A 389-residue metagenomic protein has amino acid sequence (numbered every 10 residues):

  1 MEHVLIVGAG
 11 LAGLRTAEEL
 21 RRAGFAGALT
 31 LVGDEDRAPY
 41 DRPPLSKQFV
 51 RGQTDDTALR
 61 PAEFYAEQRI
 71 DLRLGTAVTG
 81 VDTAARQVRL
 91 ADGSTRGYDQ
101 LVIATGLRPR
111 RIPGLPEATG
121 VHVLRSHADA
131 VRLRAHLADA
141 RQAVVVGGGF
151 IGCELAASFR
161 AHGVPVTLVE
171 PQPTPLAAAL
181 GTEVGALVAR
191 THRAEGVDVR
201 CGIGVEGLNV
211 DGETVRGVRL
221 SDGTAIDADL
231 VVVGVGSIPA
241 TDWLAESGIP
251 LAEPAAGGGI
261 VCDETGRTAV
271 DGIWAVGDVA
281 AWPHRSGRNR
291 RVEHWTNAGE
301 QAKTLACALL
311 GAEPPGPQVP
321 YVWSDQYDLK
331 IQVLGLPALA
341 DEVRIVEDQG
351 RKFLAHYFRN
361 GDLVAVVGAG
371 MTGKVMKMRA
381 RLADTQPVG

Functional and structural regions predicted by a protein language model:
M1-I70, A156-A179: Beta1-alpha1 glycine-rich phosphate/pyrophosphate-binding loop at the start of Rossmann-like nucleotide-binding domains
M1-L5, R60-V144, R219-S221, V232-V235 (+2 more regions): FAD-binding core/adjacent interface of flavoenzyme oxidoreductases
E2, V279-K374: Mid-to-C-terminal Rossmann-like scaffold of FAD/NAD(P)H-dependent oxidoreductases
G8-A12, D34, R125-S126, V146-I151: Glycine-rich Rossmann-fold phosphate-binding loop(s) that bind the pyrophosphate of adenine dinucleotide cofactors
A26, L72-R89, R96, H162-E264: A Rossmann-like FAD-binding core segment of flavoenzymes
A91-G93, S221-G223, Q326-D328, R351: Glycine-centered tight beta-turn/hairpin loop motif at sheet-sheet or coil-to-beta transitions
T119-A140, T214-R219, A225-E300, T304: FAD-site-proximal beta/loop scaffold in flavoenzymes
T372-P387: A short, polar/charged loop-to-alpha-helix boundary motif
